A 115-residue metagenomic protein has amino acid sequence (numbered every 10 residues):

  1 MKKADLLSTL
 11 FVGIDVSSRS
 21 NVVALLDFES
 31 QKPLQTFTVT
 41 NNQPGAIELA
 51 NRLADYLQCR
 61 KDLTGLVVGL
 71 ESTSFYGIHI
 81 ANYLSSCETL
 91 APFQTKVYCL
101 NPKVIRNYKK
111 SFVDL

Functional and structural regions predicted by a protein language model:
M1-L115: Phosphate- and other anionic-substrate recognition elements at nucleic-acid/protein interfaces
